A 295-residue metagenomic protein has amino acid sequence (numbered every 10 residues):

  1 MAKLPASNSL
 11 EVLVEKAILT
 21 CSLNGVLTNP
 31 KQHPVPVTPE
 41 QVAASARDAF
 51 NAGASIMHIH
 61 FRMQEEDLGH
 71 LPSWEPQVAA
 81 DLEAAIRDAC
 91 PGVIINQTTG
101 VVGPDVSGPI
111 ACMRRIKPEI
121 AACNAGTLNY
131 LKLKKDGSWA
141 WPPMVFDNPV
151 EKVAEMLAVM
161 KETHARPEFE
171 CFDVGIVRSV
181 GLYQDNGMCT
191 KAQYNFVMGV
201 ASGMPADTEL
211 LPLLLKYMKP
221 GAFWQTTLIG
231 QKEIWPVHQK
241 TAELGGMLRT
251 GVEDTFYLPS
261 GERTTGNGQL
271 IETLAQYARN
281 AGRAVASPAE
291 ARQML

Functional and structural regions predicted by a protein language model:
S7-P34, T127-W139: N-terminal small/glycine-rich loop or linker at the start of catalytic domains across soluble metabolic enzymes
C21, L68-Q97, V153-M160, L213-G221 (+2 more regions): Alpha-helix-loop-beta-strand connector modules within alpha/beta enzyme cores
V42, A49, H60, A121 (+4 more regions): Conserved, mostly hydrophobic/aromatic
S55-A80, M198, F256-S260: Glycine-rich, proline-tolerant flexible connector loops at the mouths of alpha/beta enzymes
I56, F169-E170, A281-E290: Flexible, glycine/charged-enriched surface loops at secondary-structure junctions
S73-D147: Active-site beta->alpha loop and helix N-cap motifs at the rims of alpha/beta catalytic domains
I120-E253, T264: Catalytic alpha/beta core domains of metabolic enzymes, predominantly
L133-A140, M144, S260-R283: C-terminal helical cap(s) of enzyme catalytic domains, especially alpha/beta-barrels
